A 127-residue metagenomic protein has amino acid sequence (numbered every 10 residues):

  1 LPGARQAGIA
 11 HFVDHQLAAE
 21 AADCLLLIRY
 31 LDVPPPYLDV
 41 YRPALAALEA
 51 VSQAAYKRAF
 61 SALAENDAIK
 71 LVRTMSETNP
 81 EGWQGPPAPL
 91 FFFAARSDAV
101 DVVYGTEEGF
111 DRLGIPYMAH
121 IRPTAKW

Functional and structural regions predicted by a protein language model:
L1-F92: Flexible, low-complexity segments enriched for small/polar residues
P80-W127: Long, amphipathic alpha-helical surface segments
